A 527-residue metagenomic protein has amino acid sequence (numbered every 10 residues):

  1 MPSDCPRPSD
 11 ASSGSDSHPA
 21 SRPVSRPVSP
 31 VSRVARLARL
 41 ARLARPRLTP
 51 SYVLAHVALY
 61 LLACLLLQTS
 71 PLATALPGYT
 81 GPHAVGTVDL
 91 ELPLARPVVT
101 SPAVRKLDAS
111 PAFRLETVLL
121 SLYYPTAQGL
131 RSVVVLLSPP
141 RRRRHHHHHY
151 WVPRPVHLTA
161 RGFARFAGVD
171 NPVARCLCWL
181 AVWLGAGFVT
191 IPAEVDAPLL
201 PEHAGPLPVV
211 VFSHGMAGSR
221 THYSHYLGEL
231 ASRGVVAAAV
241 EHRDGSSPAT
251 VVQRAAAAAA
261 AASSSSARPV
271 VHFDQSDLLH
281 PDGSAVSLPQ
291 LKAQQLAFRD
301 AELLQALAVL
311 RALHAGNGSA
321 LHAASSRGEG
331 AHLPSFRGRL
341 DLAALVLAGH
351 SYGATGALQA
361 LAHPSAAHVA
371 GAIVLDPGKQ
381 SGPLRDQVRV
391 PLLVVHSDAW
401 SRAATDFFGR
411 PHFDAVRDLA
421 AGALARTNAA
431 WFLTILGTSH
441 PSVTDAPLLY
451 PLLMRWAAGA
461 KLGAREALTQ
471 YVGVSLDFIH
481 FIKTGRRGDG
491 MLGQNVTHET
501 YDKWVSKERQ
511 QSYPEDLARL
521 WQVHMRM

Functional and structural regions predicted by a protein language model:
P2-P8, S12, R33-V57, H440 (+1 more regions): Alpha/beta-hydrolase-fold serine-hydrolase catalytic core, especially in secreted/extracellular enzymes
P27-A84: N-terminal membrane-anchoring alpha-helices
A63-V210: Domain-level recognition of soluble alpha/beta enzyme cores, biased toward histidine phosphatases/phosphomutases
L136-W179, H222-A285, A429-F432, L436: Active-site machinery of serine-nucleophile hydrolases
G187-L207, F212-T250, R402-A404: Short substrate-entry loop that stabilizes the transition state in hydrolases
P201-E202, A367-P441: The feature captures the conserved acid-bearing segment of alpha/beta-hydrolase catalytic domains
G215, A348-A357: Gly/Ala-rich beta-loop-alpha elbow adjacent to hydrolase catalytic centers
D244, T250-L342: Alpha/beta-hydrolase active-site loop
